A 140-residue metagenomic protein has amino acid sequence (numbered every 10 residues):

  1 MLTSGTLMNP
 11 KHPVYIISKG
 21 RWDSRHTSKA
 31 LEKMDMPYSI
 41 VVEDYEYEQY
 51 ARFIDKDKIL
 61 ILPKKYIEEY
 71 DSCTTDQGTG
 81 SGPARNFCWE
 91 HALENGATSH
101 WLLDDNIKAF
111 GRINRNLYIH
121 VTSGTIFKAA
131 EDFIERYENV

Functional and structural regions predicted by a protein language model:
M1-M36: N-proximal low-complexity "stem/linker" segments adjacent to membrane-targeting elements
H12, T98, N139-V140: Conserved acidic residues
D23-H26, P83, T125: Short, conserved clusters of charged catalytic residues that mark active-site and nucleotide-handling motifs
K29-A30, F87-E94, A129-F133: A generic secondary-structure signal
S39-E43: Short internal beta-strands
D44-L103, K108-T122: Active-site-proximal specificity loops/subdomain of glycosyltransferases
F110-V140: Conserved catalytic core of nucleotide-sugar-dependent glycosyltransferases
